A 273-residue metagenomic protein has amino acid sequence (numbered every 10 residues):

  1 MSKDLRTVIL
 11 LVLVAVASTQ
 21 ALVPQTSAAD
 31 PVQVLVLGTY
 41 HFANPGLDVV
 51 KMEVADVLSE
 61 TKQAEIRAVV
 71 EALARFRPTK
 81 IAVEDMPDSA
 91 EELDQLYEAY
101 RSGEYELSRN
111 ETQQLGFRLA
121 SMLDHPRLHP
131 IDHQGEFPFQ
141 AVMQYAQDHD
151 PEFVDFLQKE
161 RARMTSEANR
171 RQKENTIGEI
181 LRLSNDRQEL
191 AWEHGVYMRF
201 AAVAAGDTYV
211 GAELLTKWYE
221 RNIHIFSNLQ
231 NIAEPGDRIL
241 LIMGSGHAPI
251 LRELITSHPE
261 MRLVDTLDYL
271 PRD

Functional and structural regions predicted by a protein language model:
M1-I9: Bacterial N-terminal signal peptides that target proteins for export
V8-Q20: Bacterial N-terminal signal peptides
T19-A29: Boundary at the C-terminal end of the N-terminal hydrophobic targeting segment
H41-Q63: Acidic/histidine-rich helix-loop elements that form or flank divalent-metal/phosphate-binding sites at the catalytic
L58-V70, R101: N-terminal post-signal-peptidase region of extra-cytosolic proteins
R77-V83: Proline-aspartate-enriched helix->loop->beta-strand connector
E92-E234: Hydrophobic, often amphipathic alpha-helical segments used for membrane interaction and targeting
L215-D273: A cross-kingdom marker for long, charged
